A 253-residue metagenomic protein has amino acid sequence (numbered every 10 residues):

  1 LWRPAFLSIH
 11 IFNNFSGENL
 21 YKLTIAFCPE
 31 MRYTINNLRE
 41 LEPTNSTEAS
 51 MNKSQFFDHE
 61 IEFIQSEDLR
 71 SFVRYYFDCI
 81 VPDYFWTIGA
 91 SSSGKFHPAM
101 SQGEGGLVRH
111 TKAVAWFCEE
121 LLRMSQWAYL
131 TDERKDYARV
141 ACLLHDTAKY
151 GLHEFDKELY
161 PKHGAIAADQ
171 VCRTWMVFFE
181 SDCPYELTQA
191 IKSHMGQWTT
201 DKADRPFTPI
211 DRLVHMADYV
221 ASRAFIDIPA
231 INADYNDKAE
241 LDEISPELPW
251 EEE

Functional and structural regions predicted by a protein language model:
F6, F12-F15, Y21, F27: Aromatic (phenylalanine/tyrosine) cluster motif
Y21-K22, A26, Y33-T34, E40: Short, positively charged and aromatic/hydrophobic N-terminal segments
N45-F155: Acidic/His-rich, divalent-metal-binding segments that scaffold phosphate/diphosphate chemistry
V114-F117, P161-F178: An active-site-proximal "capping" alpha-helix that borders the catalytic cofactor pocket
Y129, A138, F178-N236: Histidine/acidic-rich helix-loop-helix segments that form or flank divalent-metal centers in metalloenzyme catalytic
E154-K162: Post-HEXXH active-site segment of zinc metalloproteases
